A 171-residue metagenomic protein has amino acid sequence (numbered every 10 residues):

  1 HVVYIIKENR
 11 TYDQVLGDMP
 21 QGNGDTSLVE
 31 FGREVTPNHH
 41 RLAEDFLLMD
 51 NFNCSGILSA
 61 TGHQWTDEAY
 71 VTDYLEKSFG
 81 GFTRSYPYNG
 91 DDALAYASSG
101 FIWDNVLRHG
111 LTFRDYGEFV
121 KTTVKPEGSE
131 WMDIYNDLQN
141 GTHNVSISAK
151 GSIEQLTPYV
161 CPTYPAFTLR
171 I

Functional and structural regions predicted by a protein language model:
H1-I171: N-terminal pro-sequences and low-complexity stem/linker regions of secreted or lumenal proteins
